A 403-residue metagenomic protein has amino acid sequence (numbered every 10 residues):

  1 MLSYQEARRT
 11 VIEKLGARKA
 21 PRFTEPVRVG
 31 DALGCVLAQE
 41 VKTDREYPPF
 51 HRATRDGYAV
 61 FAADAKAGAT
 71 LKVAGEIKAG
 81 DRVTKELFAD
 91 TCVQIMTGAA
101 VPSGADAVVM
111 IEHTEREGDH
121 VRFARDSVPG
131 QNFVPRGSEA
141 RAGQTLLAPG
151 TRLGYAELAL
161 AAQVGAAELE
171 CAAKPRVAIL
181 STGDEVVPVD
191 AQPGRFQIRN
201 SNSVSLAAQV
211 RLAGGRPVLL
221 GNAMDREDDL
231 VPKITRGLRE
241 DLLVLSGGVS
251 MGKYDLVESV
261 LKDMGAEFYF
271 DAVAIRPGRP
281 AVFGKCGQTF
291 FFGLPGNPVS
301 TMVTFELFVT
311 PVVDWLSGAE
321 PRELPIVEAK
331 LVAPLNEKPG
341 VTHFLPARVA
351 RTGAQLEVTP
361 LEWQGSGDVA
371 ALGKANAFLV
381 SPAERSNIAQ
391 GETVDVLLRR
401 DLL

Functional and structural regions predicted by a protein language model:
M1-G68, L153: Intrinsically disordered, low-complexity, positively charged segments
L2, R8, A20-G30, G34 (+3 more regions): Flexible glycine/proline-rich
L2-Y4, Y58-G221, E357, E362-W363 (+2 more regions): Short, glycine/charged-enriched hinge/interface segments at domain edges or termini
Y4-R8, A167-L294, P298-T304: Helix-rich terminal scaffold detector
L15-K19, E40, V101, G150 (+8 more regions): Structural signal for hydrophobic packing residues in well-ordered secondary-structure cores of soluble enzyme domains
A32-E46, R82-Q94, R141, F283-G284 (+1 more regions): Short, hydrophobic/aliphatic alpha-helical segments
F50-H51, L169-C171, K253, N336 (+2 more regions): Replace "in large, NTP-powered and nucleic-acid-processing enzymes" with "in large, NTP-powered factors and other
